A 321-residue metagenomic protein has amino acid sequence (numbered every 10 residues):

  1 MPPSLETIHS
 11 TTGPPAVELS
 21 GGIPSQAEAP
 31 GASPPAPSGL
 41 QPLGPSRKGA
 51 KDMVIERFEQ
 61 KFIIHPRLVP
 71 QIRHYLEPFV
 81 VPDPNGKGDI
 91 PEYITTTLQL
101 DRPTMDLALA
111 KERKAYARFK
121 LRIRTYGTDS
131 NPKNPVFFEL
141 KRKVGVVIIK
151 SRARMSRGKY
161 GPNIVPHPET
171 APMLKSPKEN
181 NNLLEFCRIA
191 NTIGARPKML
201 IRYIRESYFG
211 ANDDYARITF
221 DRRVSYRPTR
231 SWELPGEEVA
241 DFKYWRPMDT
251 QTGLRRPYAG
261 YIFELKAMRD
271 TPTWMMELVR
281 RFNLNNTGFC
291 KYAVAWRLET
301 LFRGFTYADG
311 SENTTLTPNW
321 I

Functional and structural regions predicted by a protein language model:
M1-I321: Phosphate-end processing signature that detects enzymes handling 5′-triphosphorylated RNA and polyphosphate
